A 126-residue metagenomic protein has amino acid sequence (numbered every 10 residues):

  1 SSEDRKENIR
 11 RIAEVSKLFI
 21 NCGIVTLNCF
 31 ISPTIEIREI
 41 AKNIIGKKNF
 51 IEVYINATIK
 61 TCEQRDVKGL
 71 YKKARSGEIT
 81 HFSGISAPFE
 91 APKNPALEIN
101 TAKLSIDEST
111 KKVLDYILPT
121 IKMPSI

Functional and structural regions predicted by a protein language model:
S1-I9: Flexible beta-alpha connector loops of hexameric P-loop NTPases
S2, I24, K103: Active-site oxyanion-binding pockets that recognize sulfate/phosphate
E7-N8, G46-K47, K122: Short alpha-helical interface patches
N8-I12, S109: Hydrophobic alpha-helical membrane-association signature
R11, S16-A74, H81: ATP-dependent NMP and nucleoside kinases share a basic, alpha-helical "lid"
L18, D115-Y116: Short, residue-level hotspots on alpha-helical faces of the histone-fold and other alpha-helical interaction modules
N56-K112, L118-I126: Small-molecule kinase domains that catalyze NTP-dependent phosphoryl transfer to phosphate-bearing small molecules
